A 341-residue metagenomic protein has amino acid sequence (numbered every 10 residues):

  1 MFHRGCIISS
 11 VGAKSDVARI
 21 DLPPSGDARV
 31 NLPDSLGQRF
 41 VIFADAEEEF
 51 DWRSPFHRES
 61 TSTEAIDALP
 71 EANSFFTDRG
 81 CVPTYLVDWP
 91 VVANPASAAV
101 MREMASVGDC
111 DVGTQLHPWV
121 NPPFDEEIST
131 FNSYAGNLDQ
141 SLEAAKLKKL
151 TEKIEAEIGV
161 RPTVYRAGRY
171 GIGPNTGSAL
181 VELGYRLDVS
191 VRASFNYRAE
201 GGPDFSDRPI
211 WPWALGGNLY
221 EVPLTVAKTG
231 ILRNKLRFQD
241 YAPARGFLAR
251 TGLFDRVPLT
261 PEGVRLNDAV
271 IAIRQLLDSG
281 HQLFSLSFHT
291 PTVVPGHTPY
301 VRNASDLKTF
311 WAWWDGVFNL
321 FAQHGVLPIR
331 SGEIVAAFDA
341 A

Functional and structural regions predicted by a protein language model:
G12, D16-D21, A167-S279: Active-site-adjacent pocket scaffolds in enzyme catalytic domains
V17-V107, R265, L320: Active-site beta->alpha N-cap acidic-glycine motif
F40-A44, P83-Y85, V112-Q115, T163-Y165 (+3 more regions): Hydrophobic faces of well-ordered beta-strands that scaffold small-molecule active sites in alpha/beta enzyme cores
A46, L116-P122, H289-P291: Short glycine-enriched loops at secondary-structure junctions
W52-R58, F124-G136, G296-R302: Surface-exposed, active-site-proximal loop segments in enzymatic domains
L69-N73, A98-R102, A144-T151, G177 (+2 more regions): Generic structural signal for well-ordered alpha-helices, preferentially at hydrophobic/aromatic core positions
L86-G171: Metal-dependent polysaccharide deacetylase catalytic core of the NodB/CE4 family, i.e., the active-site-bearing domain
F254-A341: C-terminal domain-boundary segment and adjacent tail
